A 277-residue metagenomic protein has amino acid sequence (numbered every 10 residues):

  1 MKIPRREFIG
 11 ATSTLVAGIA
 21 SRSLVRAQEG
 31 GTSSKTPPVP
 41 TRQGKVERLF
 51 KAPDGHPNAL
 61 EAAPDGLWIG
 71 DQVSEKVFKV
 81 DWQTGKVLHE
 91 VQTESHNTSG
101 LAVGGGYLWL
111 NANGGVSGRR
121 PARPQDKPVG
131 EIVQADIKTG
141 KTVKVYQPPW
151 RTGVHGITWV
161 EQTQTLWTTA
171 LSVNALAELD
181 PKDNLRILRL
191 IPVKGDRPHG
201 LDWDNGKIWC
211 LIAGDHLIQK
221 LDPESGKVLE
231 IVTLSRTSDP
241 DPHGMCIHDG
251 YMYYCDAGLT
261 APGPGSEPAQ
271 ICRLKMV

Functional and structural regions predicted by a protein language model:
M1-I19: N-terminal secretory signal peptides and thylakoid transit peptides that target proteins across membranes
K35-P53: A short helix->beta-strand "capping" segment at the edge of beta-propeller domains
K45-F50, K86-V91, K141-Q147, L185-I191 (+1 more regions): A short beta-strand motif characteristic of beta-propeller blades
A52-A63, E94-G105, A112-G115, P148-Q162 (+2 more regions): Beta-rich, blade/repeat-based domains predominating in secreted/periplasmic proteins but also intracellular
I69-S74, L110-D126, L166-V173, C210-D215 (+1 more regions): Conserved beta-strand positions in repeat-built beta-propeller and related beta-rich domains
K76-F78, G130-V133, A175-A177, L217-Q219 (+1 more regions): A short loop-to-beta-strand structural motif that recurs across blades of beta-propeller domains
D81-T84, D136-G140, D180-N184, D222-G226 (+1 more regions): Short loop/turn segments that connect beta-strands within beta-propeller blades
C246-V277: Blade-level signature of beta-propeller repeat domains, shared across WD40, Kelch, NHL, RCC1 and BNR/Asp-box propellers
